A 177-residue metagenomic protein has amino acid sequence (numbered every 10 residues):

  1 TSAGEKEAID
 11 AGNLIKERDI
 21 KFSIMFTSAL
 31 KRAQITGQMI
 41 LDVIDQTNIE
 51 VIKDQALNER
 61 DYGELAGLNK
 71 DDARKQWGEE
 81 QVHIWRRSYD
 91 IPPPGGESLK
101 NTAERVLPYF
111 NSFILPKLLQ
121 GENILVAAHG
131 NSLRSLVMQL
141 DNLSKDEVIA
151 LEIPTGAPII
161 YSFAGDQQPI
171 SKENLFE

Functional and structural regions predicted by a protein language model:
T1-N48, Q76, E80, P94-V106 (+2 more regions): Active-site-proximal alpha-helix that buttresses catalytic centers in soluble enzyme cores
S2, D61, L65, P94 (+2 more regions): Short glycine/serine/threonine-biased micro-segments
A11-R18, D42, Q46-T47, D54-K75 (+3 more regions): Acidic, low-complexity terminal tails and accessory targeting/binding regions of phosphate-metabolizing enzymes
T27-S28, V126-A128: Short beta-strand scaffold positions
R32, S132-L133: Alpha-helix capping/helix-boundary segments
Q81-W85: A charged, well-structured terminal subsegment
D90: Active-site rim beta-loop-alpha module in soluble metabolic enzymes
V106-S112: ATP/pyrophosphate-binding catalytic subdomain of soluble kinases
